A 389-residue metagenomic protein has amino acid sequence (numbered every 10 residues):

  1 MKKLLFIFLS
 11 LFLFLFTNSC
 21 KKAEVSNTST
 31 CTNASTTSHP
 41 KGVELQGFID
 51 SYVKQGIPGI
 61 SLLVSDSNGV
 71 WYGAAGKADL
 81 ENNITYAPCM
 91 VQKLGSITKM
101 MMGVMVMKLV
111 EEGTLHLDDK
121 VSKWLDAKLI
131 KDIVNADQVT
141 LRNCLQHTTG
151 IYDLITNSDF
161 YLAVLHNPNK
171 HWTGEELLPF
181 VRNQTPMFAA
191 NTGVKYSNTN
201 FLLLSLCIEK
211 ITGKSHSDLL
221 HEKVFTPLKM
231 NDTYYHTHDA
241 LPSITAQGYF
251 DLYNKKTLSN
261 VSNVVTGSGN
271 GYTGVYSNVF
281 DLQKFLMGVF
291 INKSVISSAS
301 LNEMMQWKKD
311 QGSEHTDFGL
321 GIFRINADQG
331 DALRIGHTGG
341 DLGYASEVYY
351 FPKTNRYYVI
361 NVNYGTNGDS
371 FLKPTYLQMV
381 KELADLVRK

Functional and structural regions predicted by a protein language model:
M1-N18: Sec-dependent bacterial lipoprotein signal peptides
C20-G76, N260-K389: Catalytic loop of the DD-peptidase/beta-lactamase superfamily, centered on the K-T-G motif and neighboring
S29-A34, K77-D79, K120-K128, S158-L165 (+2 more regions): Short linear capping/connector segments at secondary-structure termini
K41, L45, L94, T98 (+6 more regions): Hydrophobic (often cysteine-bearing) scaffold residues that line and stabilize catalytic clefts of nucleotide/cofactor
I49, L62, N68, K99-M102 (+8 more regions): Residue-level preference for non-acidic, small/hydrophobic
V53, V110-E111, L220: Alpha-helix C-terminal capping/helix-coil junction sites
P58-I60, N82-N143, F188-S197, N270-G271 (+1 more regions): Short active-site loop at a secondary-structure junction that contains or immediately precedes the catalytic residue(s)
I133-G340: Short, surface-exposed loop or secondary-structure junction motifs that flank catalytic or metal-binding residues
